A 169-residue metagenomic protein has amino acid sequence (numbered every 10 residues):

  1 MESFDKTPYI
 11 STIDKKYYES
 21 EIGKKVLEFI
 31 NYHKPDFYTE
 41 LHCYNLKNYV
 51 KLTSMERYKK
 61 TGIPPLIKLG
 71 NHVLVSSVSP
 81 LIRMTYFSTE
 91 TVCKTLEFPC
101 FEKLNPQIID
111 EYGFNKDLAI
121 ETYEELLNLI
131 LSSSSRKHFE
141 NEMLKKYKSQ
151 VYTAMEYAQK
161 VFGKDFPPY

Functional and structural regions predicted by a protein language model:
M1, Y9, Y38-E40, C93-T95: Conserved beta-strand scaffold positions in the cores of enzyme catalytic domains, especially in NTP/NDP-utilizing
M1-Y17: Active-site rim/loop-helix segments in enzyme catalytic domains that contact anionic ligands
T7-S11, N48-V50, N105: Extracytoplasmic/secreted cell-surface and envelope-processing proteins
Y18, G23-F37, L52-Y169: C-terminal accessory segments enriched in acidic
H42-N45, P99-F101: Catalytic metal-binding/acid-base residues of hydrolase active sites
